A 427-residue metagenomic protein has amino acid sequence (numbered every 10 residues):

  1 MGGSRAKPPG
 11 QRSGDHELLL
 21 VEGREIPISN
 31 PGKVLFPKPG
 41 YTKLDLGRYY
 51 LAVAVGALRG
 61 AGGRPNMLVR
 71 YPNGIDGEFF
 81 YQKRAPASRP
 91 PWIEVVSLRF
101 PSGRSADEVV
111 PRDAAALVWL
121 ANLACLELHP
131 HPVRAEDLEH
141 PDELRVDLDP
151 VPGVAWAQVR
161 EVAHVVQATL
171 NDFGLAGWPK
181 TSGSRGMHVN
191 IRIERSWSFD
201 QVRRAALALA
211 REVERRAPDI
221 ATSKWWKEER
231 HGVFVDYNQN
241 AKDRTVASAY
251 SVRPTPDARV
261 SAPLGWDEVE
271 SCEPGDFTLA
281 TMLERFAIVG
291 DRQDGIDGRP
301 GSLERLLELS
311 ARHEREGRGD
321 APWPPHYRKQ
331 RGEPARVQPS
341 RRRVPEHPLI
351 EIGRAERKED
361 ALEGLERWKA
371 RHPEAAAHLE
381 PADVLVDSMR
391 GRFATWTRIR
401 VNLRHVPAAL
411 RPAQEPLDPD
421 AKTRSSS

Functional and structural regions predicted by a protein language model:
M1-G47, L58, G62-G63, S105 (+4 more regions): C-terminal accessory nucleic-acid interaction domains of nucleic acid-metabolism proteins
R59-A61, L170-A176, A217, P373-L379: Short secondary-structure junctions
P65-Y81, T181-E194: Short, charge-patterned binding micro-sites
M67, P72-L144, P150, E212: Basic, low-complexity intrinsically disordered segments
L68-Y71, G177-G183, S223-K227, S425: Short beta-strand
V109-S182, I193-Q201, R336-V337: Signature for HUH/AEP ssDNA processing cores
G174-P179, I220-T222, E380-L385: A short linear hydrophobic-aromatic micro-motif
D320-S427: Acidic/polar low-complexity segments and flexible, solvent-exposed patches
